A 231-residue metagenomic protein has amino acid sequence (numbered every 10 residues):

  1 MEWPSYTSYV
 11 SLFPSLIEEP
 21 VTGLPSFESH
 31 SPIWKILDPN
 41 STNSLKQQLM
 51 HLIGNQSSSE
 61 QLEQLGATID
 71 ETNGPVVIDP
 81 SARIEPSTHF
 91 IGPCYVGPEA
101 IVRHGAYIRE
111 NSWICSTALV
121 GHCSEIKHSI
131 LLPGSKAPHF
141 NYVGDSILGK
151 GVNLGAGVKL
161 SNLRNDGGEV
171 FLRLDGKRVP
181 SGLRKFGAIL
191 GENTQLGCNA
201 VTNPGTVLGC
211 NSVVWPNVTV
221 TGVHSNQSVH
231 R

Functional and structural regions predicted by a protein language model:
M1-G74, N211, N217, N226-S228: Terminal amphipathic alpha-helical/low-complexity segments used for targeting or macromolecular assembly
D38-K46, I108, A137, L160 (+1 more regions): Short amphipathic alpha-helical segments with coiled-coil-like heptad repeat character
S58-Q61, I78-P80, G191, L196: Conserved short histidine dyad/triad with adjacent acidic residue
T68-I69, H89-F90, Y107-I108, Y142-G144 (+1 more regions): Glycine-rich beta-solenoid repeat tracts in large extracellular/virion proteins
T72-I114: Glycine-rich active-site/cofactor-binding loop and its immediate structural neighborhood
S116-T117, G121: Surface-exposed extracellular loop regions of Gram-negative outer-membrane beta-barrel proteins
H122-C123, H128-G134, P138-R231: Glycine-rich hexapeptide-repeat left-handed beta-helix
